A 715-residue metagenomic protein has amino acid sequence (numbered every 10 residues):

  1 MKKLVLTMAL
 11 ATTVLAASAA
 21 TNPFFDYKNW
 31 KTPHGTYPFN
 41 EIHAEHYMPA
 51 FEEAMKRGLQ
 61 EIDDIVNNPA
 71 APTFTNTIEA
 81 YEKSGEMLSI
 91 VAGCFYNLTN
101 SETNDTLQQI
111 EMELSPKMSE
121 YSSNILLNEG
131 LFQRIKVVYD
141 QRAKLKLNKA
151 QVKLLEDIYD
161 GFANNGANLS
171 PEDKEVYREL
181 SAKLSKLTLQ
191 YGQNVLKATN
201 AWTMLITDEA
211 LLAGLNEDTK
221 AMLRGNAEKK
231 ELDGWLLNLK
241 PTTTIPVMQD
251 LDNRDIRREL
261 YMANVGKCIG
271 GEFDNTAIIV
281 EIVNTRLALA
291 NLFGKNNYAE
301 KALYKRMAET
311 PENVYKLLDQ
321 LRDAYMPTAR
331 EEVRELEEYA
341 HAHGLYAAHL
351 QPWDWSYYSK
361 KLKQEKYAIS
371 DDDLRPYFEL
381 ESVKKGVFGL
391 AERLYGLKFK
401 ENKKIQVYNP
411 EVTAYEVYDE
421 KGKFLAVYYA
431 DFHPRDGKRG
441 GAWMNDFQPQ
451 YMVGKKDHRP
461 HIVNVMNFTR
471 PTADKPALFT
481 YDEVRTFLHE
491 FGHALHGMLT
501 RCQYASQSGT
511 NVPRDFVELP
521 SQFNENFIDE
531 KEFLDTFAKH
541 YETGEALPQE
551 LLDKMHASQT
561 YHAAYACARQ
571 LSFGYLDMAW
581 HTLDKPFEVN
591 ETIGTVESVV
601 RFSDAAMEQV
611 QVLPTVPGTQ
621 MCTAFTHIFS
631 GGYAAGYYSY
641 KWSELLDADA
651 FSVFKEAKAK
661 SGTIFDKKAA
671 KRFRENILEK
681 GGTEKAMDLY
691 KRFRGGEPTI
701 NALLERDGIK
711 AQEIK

Functional and structural regions predicted by a protein language model:
M1-L4: Positively charged n-region of N-terminal signal peptides that target proteins for export
A11-S18: Hydrophobic h-region of N-terminal signal peptides that target proteins for export in Gram-negative bacteria
V14, K56, Q60, D64-A71 (+24 more regions): Intrinsically disordered or highly flexible coil/loop and linker segments, enriched in small and charged/polar residues
A20-H43, E53, A213, G234 (+11 more regions): C-terminal, non-catalytic "cap/extension" segments appended to globular domains
A20-L215, F654, K715: N-terminal helix-rich structural modules
W30-H46, F95-L114, V137-E179, N238-A277 (+6 more regions): Short His/Asp/Glu-rich catalytic/ion-coordination signatures at enzyme active sites or charged loops
L154, K186, Q193, K197-N238 (+7 more regions): Active-site-proximal, well-structured secondary-structure segments within enzyme catalytic domains
T469-L488: Short pre-active-site segment immediately N-terminal to the catalytic Zn-binding motif
